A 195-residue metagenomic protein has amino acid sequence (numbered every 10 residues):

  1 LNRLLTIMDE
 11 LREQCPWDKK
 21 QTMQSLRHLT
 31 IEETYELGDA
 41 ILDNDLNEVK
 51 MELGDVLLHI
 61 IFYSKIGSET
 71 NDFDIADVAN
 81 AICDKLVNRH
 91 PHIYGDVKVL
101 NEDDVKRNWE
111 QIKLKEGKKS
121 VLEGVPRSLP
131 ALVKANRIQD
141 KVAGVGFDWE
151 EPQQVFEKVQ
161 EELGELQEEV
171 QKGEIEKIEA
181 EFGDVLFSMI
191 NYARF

Functional and structural regions predicted by a protein language model:
L1-E52, L58-F182, F187-F195: Flexible "arm" and connector segments at domain edges
